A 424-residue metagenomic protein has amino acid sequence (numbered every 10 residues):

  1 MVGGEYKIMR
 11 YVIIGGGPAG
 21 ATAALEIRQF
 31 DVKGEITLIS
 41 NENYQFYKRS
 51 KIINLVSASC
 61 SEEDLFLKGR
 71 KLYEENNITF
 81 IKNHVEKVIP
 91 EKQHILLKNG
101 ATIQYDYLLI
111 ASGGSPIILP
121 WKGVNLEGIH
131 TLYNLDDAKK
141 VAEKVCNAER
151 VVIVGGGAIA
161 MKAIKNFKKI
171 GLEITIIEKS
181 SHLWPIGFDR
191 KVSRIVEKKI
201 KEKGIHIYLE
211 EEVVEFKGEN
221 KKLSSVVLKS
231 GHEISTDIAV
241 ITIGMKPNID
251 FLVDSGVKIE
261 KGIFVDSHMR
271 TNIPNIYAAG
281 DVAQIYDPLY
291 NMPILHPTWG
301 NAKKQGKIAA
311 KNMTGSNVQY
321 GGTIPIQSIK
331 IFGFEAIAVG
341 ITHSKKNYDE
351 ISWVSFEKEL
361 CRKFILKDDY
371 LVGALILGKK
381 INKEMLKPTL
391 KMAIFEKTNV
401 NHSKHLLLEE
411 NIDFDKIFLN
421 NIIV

Functional and structural regions predicted by a protein language model:
V2-V12, K68-V152, V227-E233, V240-T242 (+2 more regions): FAD-binding core/adjacent interface of flavoenzyme oxidoreductases
I8-I78, I164-G187, M385: Beta1-alpha1 glycine-rich phosphate/pyrophosphate-binding loop at the start of Rossmann-like nucleotide-binding domains
I8-M9, G16, Q29, V282-E384 (+1 more regions): Mid-to-C-terminal Rossmann-like scaffold of FAD/NAD(P)H-dependent oxidoreductases
I13, G17-P18, N43, G114-P116 (+4 more regions): Residue-level detector of alpha-helix initiation sites
G16, I39-N41, N134, G156 (+3 more regions): Cofactor-binding loop segments of dinucleotide-utilizing enzymes, especially the Rossmann-like FAD- and NAD(P)+-binding
K33-E35, N76-L97, I103, I170-S267: A Rossmann-like FAD-binding core segment of flavoenzymes
N125-C146, N220-V227, H232-I308: FAD-site-proximal beta/loop scaffold in flavoenzymes
K397-V424: Cysteine/selenocysteine-centered motifs that mediate thiol-based redox chemistry or coordinate metal-sulfur cofactors
